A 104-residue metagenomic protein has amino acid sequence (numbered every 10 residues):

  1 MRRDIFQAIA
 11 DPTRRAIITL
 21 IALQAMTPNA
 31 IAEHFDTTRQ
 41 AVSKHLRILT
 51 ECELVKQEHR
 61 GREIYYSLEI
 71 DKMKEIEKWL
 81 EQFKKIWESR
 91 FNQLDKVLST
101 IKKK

Functional and structural regions predicted by a protein language model:
M1-R3, K104: Short, Lys/Arg-enriched, disordered terminal segments
R3-T38, E63-K74, K78: N-terminal helix-turn-helix DNA-binding core of bacterial DNA-binding proteins
I17, T37, V55, S99-K102: Charge-dense, helix-prone N-terminal extensions
L46-R47: Short, hydrophobic-biased segments on the C-terminal half of alpha helices that form "recognition helices"
T50-G61, Y65-S67: Beta-hairpin "wing" of winged helix-turn-helix
K74-K104: Amphipathic alpha-helical dimerization/coiled-coil segments that flank or bridge DNA-binding/regulatory modules
